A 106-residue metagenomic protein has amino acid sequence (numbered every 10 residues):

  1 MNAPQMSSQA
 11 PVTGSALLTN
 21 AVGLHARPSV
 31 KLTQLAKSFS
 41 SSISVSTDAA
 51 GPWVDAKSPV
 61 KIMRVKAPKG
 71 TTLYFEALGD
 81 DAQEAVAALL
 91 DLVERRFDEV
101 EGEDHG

Functional and structural regions predicted by a protein language model:
N2-P11, K69-A77, D81-G106: C-terminal binding/interaction regions
Q9-N20: Short amphipathic
L18, L24, L32, L89-L92: Generic leucine side-chain signal with a strong bias for well-ordered alpha-helical environments
L24-A26, V30-Q34, F39-S40, S44-A85: Amphipathic, hydrophobic secondary-structure cores in small proteins
